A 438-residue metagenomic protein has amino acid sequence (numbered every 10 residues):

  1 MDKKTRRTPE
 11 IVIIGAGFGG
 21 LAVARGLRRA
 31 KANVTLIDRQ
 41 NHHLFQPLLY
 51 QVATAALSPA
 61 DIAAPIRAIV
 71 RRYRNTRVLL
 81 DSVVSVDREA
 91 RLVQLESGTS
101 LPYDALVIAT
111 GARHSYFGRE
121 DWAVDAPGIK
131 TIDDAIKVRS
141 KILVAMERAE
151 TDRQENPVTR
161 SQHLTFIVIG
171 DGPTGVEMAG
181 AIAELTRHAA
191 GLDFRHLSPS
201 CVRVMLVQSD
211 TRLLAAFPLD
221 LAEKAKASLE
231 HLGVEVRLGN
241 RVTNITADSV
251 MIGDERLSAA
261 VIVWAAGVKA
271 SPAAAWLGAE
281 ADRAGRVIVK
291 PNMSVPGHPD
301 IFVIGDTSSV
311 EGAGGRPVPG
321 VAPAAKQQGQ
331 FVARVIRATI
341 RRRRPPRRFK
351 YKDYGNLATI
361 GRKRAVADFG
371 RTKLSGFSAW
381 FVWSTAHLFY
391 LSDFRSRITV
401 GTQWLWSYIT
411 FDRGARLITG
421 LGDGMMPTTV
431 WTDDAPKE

Functional and structural regions predicted by a protein language model:
M1-T8, T76-I167, I252, V263: FAD-binding core/adjacent interface of flavoenzyme oxidoreductases
D2-R77, V84, F166, P173-F217 (+1 more regions): Beta1-alpha1 glycine-rich phosphate/pyrophosphate-binding loop at the start of Rossmann-like nucleotide-binding domains
T8, A333-E438: C-terminal, flexible cofactor-proximal segment of oxidoreductases
G19, G111-H114, A179, V268-A270: Short glycine-rich anion-binding loops that position phosphate/pyrophosphate groups of nucleotides and phosphorylated
R74-S85, A183-P291, V295-G297, R344: A Rossmann-like FAD-binding core segment of flavoenzymes
V124-N156, D248-M251, R256-Q327, R334: FAD-site-proximal beta/loop scaffold in flavoenzymes
T159-F217, K224, E235-R237, P319-R348 (+1 more regions): Rossmann-like dinucleotide-binding core of oxidoreductases
